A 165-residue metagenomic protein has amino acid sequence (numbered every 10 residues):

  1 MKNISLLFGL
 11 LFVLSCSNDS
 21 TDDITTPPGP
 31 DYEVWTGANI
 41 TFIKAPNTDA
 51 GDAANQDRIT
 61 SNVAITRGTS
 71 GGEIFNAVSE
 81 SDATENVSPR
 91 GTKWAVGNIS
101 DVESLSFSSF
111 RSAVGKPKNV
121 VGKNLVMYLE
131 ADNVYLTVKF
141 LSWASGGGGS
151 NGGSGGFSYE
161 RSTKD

Functional and structural regions predicted by a protein language model:
M1-G9: Sec-dependent signal peptide recognition, specifically the positively charged N-region followed immediately by
N3, V13-T36: Bacterial Sec-dependent N-terminal signal peptides
E33-K118: Surface-exposed helix/loop patches within compact recognition domains
T48-G51, G146-G155: Intrinsically disordered, low-complexity coil segments
T60-N62, G122-N124, Y135-T137, S154-F157: Extracellular structured ligand-interaction cores
E103-G148: Acidic, glycine-rich flexible loop segments
G152-K164: Short, surface-exposed beta-strand/strand-loop-strand elements in extracellular ectodomains
